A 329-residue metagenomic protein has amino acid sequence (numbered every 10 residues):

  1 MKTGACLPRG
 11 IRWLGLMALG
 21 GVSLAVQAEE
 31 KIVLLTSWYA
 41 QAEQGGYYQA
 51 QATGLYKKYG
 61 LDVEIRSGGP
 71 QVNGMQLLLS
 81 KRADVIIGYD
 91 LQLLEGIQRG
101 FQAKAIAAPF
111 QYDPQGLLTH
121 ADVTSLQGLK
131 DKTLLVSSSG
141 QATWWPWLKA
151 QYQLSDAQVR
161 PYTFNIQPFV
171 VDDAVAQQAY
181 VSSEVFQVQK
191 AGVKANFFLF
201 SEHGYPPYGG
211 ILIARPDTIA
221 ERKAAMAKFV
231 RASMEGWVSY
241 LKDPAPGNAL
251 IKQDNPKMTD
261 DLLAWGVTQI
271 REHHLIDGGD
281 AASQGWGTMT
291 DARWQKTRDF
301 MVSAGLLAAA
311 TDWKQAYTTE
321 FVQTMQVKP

Functional and structural regions predicted by a protein language model:
K2-G15: Bacterial N-terminal signal peptides that target proteins for export
S23-Q27: N-terminal signal peptide c-region/cleavage motif recognized by signal peptidases
E30-V171, V175-A179, F198: Short, glycine-/small- and polar/acidic-enriched structural segments that line small-molecule recognition paths
Q44, M75, L79, D90-L93 (+9 more regions): Extracytoplasmic/secreted envelope proteins and their assembly/folding machinery, especially bacterial periplasmic
G45, Q111-L117, Y208-L212, P216-D217 (+1 more regions): Small-molecule pocket liners
L91, F164-T259: Pocket-lining segment of extracytoplasmic ligand-binding domains
R222-L306: Secondary-structure end/capping motifs
A292-P329: Conserved C-terminal helix/tail region of periplasmic/extracytoplasmic solute-binding proteins
